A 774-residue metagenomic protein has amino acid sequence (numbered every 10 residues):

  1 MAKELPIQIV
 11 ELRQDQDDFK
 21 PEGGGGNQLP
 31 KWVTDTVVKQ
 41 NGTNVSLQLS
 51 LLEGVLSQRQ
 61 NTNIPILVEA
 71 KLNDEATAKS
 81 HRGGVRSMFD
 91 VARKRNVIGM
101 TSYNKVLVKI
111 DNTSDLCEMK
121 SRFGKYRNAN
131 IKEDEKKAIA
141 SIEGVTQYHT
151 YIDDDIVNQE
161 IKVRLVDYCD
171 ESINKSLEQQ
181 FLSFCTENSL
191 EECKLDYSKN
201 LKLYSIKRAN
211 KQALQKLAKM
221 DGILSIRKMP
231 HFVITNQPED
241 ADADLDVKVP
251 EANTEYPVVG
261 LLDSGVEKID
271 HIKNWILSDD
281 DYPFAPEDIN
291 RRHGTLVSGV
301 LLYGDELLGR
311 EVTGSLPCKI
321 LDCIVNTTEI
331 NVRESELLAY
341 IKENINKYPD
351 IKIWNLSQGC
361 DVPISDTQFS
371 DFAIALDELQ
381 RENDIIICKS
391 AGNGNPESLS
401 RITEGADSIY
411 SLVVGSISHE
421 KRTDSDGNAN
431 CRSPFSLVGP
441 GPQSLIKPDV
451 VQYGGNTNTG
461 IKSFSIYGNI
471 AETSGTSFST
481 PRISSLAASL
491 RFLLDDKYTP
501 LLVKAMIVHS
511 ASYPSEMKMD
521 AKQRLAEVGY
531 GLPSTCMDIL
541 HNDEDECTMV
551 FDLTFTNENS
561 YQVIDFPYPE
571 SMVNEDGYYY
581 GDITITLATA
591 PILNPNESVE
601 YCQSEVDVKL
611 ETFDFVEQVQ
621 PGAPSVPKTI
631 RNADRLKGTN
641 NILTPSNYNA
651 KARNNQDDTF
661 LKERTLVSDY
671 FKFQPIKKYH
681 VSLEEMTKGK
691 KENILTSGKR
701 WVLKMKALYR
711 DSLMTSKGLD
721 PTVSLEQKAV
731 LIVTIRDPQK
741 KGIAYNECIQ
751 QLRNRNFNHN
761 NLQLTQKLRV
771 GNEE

Functional and structural regions predicted by a protein language model:
A2-N63, V68, N73, S80-P250: Autoinhibitory propeptides
K3-E4, Q8-I9, D15, Q603-G622 (+2 more regions): C-terminal edge strands of extracellular/lumenal beta-sandwich accessory domains
T62-V91, K162-D167, S172-N188, D582-K672: Extended low-complexity, serine/threonine- and proline-enriched intrinsically disordered segments
V249-D280, F284-E334, E382-D384, S408-Y410 (+2 more regions): Subtilisin-like serine protease catalytic core
P257, D263-G265, H271, T403-A488: Extracellular S/T/G-rich loop segment that most often corresponds to the catalytic His/Ser-adjacent loop
N326-A406, T473-S474, F478-S479: Substrate-binding/access-modulating region of protease and related hydrolase catalytic domains
A526-Q620: Secreted peptidase-domain scaffold signal
G581-I583, P645-R664, S668-D669, K678-M714: Noncatalytic modules at the cell exterior or secretory-pathway interfaces, chiefly beta-strand-rich lectin/adhesion
